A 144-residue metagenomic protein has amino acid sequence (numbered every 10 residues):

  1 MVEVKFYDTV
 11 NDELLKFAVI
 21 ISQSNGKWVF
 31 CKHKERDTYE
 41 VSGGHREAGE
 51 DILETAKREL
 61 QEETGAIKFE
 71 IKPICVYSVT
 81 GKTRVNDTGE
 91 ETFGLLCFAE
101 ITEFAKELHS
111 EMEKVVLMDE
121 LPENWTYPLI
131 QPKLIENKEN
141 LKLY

Functional and structural regions predicted by a protein language model:
M1-V19: Acidic, metal-coordinating catalytic segment for phosphate/diphosphate chemistry, firing primarily on the Nudix
K5-V10, Y77-R84, E91, L134 (+1 more regions): Class I (Rossmann-like) S-adenosyl-L-methionine-dependent methyltransferase catalytic domain, capturing the SAM-binding
L15-F17, Q23, K34-R36, V41 (+2 more regions): Short connector loops at helix/strand junctions that flank enzyme active sites, especially segments positioning acidic
S22-N25, A99-I101: Active-site beta-strand termini and strand-to-loop segments that position acidic
Q23-E62: Conserved Nudix-box catalytic region and its N-terminal flanking loop in Nudix hydrolases and closely related
R46-E70, S78-K133: Unchanged
